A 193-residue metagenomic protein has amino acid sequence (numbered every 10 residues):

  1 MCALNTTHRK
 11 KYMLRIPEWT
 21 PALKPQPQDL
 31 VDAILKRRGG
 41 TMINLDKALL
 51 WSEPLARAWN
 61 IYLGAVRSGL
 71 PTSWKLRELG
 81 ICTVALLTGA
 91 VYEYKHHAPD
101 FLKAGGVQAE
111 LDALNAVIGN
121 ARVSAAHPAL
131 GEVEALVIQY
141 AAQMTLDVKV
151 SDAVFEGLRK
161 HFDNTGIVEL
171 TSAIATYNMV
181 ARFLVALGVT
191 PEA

Functional and structural regions predicted by a protein language model:
C2-W74: Mobile cap/lid helix-loop segments that border enzyme active or cofactor-binding sites and regulate substrate access
K36, P54-A58, G89-Y94, A135-L136 (+1 more regions): Short acidic alpha-helix initiation/capping motifs at coil-to-helix transition points, especially at protein N-termini
D46-L49, Y62-V66, L79-A85, L114-I118 (+2 more regions): Short alpha-helical scaffolding segments that buttress acidic/His motifs in well-ordered protein cores
A56-L70, A116-A125, D152-K160: Short amphipathic alpha-helical segments and their helix-coil junctions
L76-L111: Conserved alpha-helical segments that form or flank metal/cofactor-binding pockets of metalloenzymes
A104-Q139: A contiguous pocket-lining binding segment that forms or flanks enzyme active sites
A125-T171: Acidic/histidine-rich alpha-helical segments that form the ligand environment of transition-metal centers
G157-R159, G166, F183-A193: Acidic, carboxylate-rich catalytic segments that either coordinate divalent cations
